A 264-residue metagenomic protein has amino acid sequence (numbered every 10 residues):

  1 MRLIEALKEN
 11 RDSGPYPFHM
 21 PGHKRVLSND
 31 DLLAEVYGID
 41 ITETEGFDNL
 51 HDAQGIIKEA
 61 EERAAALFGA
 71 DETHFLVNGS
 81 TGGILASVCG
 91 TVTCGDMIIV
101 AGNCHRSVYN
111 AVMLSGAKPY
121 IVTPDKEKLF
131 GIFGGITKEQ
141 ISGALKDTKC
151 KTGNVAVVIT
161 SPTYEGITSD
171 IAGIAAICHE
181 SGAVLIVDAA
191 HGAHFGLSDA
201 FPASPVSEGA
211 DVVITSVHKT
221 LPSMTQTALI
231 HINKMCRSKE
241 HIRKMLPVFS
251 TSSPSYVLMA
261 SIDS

Functional and structural regions predicted by a protein language model:
M1-G55: N-terminal "arm"/small-domain region of PLP-dependent enzymes with the aminotransferase-like
L3-R11, D30-L32, N49, L67-A70 (+1 more regions): Conserved PLP-enzyme active-site core in the AAT-like
Y37-G79: Conserved N-terminal alpha-helix of the aminotransferase class I/II PLP-enzyme fold
